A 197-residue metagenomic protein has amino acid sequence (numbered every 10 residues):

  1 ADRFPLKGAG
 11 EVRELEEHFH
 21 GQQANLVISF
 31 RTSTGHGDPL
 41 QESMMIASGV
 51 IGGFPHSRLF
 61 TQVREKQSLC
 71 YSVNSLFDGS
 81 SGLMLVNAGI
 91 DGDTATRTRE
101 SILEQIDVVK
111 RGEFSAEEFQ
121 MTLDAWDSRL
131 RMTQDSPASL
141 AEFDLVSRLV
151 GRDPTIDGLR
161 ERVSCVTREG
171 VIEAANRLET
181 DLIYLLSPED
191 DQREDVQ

Functional and structural regions predicted by a protein language model:
A1-D38, G49-E100, R160-L182, E189-Q197: Non-catalytic beta-strand/loop surface segments
L15, E65-L69, S101, V109-D157 (+1 more regions): Short acidic/His-enriched helical or mixed secondary-structure segments at domain edges of catalytic enzymes and some
H36-E42, A138: Structural motif
L130, L182-I183: A short hydrophobic/aromatic micro-motif that marks alpha-helical segments and, especially, helix-coil
